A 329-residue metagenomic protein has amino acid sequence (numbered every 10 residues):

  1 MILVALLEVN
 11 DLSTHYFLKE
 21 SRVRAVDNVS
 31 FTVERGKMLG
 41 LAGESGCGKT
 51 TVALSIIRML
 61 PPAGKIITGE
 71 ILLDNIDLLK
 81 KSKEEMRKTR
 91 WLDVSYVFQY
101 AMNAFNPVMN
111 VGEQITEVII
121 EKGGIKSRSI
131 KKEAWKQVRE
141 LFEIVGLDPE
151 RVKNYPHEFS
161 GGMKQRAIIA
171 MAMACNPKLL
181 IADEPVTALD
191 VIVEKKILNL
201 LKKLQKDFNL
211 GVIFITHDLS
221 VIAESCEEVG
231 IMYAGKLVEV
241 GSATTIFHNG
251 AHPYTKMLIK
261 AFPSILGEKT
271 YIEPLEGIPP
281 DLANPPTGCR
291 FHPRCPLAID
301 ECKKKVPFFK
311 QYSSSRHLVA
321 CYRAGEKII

Functional and structural regions predicted by a protein language model:
E44, I181, P185, L189-T270: P-loop NTP-binding/switch modules centered on Walker-like glycine-rich loops
I66-D77: Conserved ABC transporter NBD signature motif
D77, E117, K131-E150, I259: Conserved ABC ATPase "signature" region
V152, S242-I329: Short catalytic/signature loops enriched in Gly
Y155-F159, M163: Conserved ABC ATPase signature
A174-K178: A short, proline-enriched helix->beta-strand linker immediately N-terminal to the Walker B motif in ABC-type P-loop
